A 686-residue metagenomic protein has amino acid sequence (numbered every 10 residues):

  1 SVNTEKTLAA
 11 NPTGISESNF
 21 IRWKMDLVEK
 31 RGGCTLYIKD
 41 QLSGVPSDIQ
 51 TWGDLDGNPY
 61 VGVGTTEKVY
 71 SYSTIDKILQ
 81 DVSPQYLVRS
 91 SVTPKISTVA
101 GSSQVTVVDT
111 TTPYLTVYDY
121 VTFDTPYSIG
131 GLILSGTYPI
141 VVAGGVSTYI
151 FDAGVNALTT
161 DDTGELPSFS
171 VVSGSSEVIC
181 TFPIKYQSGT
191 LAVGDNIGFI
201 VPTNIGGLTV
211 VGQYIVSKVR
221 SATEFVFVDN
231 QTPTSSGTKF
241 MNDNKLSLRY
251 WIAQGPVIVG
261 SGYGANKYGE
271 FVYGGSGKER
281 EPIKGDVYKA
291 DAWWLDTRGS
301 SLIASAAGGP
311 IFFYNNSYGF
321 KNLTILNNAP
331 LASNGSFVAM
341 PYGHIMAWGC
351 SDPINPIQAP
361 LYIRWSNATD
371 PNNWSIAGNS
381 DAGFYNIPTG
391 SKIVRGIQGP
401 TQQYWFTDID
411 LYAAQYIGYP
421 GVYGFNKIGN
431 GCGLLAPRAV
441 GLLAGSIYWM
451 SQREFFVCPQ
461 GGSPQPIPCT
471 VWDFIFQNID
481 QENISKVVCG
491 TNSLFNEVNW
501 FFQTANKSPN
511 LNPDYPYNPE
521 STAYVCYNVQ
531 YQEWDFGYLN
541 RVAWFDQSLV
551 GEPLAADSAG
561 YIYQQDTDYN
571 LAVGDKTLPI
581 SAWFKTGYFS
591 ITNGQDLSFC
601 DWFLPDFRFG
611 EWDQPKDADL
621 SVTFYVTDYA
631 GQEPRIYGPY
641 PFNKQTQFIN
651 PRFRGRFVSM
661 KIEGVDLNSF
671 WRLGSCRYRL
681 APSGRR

Functional and structural regions predicted by a protein language model:
S1-L87, P256-V259, G264, K284 (+3 more regions): Beta-sheet repeat architectures centered on beta-propellers
V2-T7, D81-D291: Small/polar beta-strand repeat architecture
G33-Q50, S83-L87, G274-Y288, Y318-V487 (+1 more regions): Beta-propeller and closely related beta-pinwheel folds
G57-Y60, S300, T401: Structural hallmark of WD40 beta-propellers
V61-G64, I303-S305, A347, Y404-W405 (+2 more regions): Conserved beta-strand element within WD40/beta-propeller blades
Y70, I303, F312, M346 (+4 more regions): Conserved hydrophobic/aromatic positions in well-ordered beta-strands
Y72-T74, T122-P126, I150-N156, G198-P202 (+8 more regions): Predominantly extracellular/luminal cell-surface or secreted proteins
Q80-D81, S300-Y314: Hydrophobic or amphipathic alpha-helical targeting/insertion segments
